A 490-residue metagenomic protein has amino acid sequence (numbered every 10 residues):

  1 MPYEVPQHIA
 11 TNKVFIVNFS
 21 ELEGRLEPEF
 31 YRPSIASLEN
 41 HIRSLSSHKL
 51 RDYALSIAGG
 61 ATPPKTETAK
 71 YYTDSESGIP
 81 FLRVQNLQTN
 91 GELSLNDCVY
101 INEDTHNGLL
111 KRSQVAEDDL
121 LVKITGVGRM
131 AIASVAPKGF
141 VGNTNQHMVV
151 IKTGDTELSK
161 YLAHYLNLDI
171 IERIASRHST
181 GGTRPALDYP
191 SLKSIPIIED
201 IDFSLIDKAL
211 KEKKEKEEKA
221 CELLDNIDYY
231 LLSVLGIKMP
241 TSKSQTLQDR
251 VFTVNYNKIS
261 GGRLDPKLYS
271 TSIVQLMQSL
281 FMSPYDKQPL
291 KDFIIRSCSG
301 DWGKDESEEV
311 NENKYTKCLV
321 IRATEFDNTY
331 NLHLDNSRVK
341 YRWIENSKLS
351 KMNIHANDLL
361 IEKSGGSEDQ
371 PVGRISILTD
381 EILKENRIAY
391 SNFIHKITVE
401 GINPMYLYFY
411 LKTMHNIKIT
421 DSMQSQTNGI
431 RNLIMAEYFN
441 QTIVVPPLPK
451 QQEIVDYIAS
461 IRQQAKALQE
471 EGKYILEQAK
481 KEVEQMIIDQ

Functional and structural regions predicted by a protein language model:
M1-T68, S194, E199-E306, N440 (+1 more regions): Non-catalytic DNA-recognition/assembly elements of restriction-modification systems
H48-Y71, Q85-E117, Q288-V310, T324-L359: Sequence-specific dsDNA recognition surfaces
G78, D97, N145-H147, K317 (+1 more regions): A generic structural signal for short beta-strands and their flanking turns/coil linkers
R83, D104-H106, L110-S113, E117-L166 (+3 more regions): A short beta-sheet element
Q88, V127, I201, G366 (+1 more regions): Flexible, active-site-proximal loop/turn residues at the rims of small-molecule/cofactor binding pockets and catalytic
I124, V149-R184, Y189-N226, M405 (+1 more regions): Ordered, small/hydrophobic-rich secondary-structure cores
V141-V149, K160, T180-F203, K384-H395 (+2 more regions): A short glycine-rich beta-alpha junction/loop motif
I170-R173, G262, S283, H415-K418: Short glycine-centered helix-capping/turn motifs at secondary-structure transition points
